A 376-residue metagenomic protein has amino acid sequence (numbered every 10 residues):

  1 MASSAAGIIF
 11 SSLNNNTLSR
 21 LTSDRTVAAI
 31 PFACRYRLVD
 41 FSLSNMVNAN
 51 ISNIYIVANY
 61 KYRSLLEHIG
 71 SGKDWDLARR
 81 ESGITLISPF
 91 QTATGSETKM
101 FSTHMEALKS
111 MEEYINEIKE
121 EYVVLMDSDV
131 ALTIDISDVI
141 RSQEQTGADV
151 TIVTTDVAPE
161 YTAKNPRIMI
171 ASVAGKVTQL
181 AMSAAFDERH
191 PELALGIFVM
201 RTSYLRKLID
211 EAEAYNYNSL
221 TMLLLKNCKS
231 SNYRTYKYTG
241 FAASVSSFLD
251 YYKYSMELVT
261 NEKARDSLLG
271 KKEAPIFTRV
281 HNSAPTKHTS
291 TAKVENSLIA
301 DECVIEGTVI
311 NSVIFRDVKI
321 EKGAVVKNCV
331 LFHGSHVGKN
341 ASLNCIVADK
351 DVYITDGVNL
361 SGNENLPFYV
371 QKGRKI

Functional and structural regions predicted by a protein language model:
M1-M256: Unchanged
M1-S11, S203, E211-I376: Left-handed beta-helix
